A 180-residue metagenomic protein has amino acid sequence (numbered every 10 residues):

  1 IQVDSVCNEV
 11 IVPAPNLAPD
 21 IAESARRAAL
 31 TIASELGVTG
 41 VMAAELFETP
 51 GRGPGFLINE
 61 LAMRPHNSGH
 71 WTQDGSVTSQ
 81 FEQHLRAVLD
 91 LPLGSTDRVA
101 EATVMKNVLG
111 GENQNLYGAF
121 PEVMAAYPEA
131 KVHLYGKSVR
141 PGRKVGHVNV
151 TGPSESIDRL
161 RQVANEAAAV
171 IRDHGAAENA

Functional and structural regions predicted by a protein language model:
I1-L17, A22-I58, A62-G69, R86-S95 (+2 more regions): Phosphate-binding core of ATP-grasp and ATP-grasp-like enzymes
P13, T49, D74, N149-G152: Short beta-strand-to-turn element immediately C-terminal to the catalytic PLP-Schiff-base lysine in fold type I
L17, T72-V77, R159: Short alpha-helix boundary/capping segments
R27, T31, E82, Q162-N165: A broad detector of short, well-ordered amphipathic alpha-helices that serve as recognition/interaction surfaces
E45, V77, A100-E101: Sparse recognition of residues in long alpha-helices and their boundaries
I58, T78-F81, Y117, I157: Alpha-helix initiation and N-capping motif
Q73-L91: C-terminal structural cap/anchor segments
R86-A180: Peripheral (often C-terminal) accessory segments that flank ATP-dependent C-N-forming ligase machineries
